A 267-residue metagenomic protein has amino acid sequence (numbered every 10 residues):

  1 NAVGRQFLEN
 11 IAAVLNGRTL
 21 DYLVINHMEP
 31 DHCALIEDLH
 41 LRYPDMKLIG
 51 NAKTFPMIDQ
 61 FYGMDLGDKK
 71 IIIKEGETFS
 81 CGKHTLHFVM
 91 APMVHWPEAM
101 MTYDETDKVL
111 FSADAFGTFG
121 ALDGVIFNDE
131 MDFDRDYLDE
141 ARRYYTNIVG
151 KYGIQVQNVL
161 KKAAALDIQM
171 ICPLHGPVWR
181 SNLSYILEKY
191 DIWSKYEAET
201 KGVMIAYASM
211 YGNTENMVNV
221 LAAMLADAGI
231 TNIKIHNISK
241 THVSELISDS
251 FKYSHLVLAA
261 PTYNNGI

Functional and structural regions predicted by a protein language model:
N1-L23, P30, M46: Pre-active-site segment of Zn-dependent metallo-hydrolases
I11-A12, T78-C81, E245-S250: Short amphipathic alpha-helix with an adjacent loop that forms part of the alpha/beta core around
L20-M28, L48-N51, L110-A113, I171-H175: Active-site neighborhood of phospho(di)ester-bond hydrolases with catalytic His/Asp-centered motifs
E29-D31, F55, I238-S244: Short acidic loop-to-helix transition motifs that present clustered carboxylates
A34-R42, L183-S184: Metal-dependent catalytic neighborhoods of phosphoester/phosphodiester hydrolases
I49-A99, Q155-N158: Metallo-beta-lactamase
T85-P173, W179-S181: Metallo-beta-lactamase
N182-I267: N-terminal beta1-alpha1-beta2 submodule of the flavodoxin-like/Rossmannoid cofactor-binding fold
